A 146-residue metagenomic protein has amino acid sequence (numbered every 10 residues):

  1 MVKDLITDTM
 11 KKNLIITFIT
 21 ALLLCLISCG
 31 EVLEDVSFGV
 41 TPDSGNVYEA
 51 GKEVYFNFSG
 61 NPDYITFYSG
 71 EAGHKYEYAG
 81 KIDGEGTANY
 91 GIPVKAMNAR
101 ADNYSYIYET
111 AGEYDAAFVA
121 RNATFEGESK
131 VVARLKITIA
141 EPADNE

Functional and structural regions predicted by a protein language model:
M1-C29: Sec-dependent bacterial lipoprotein signal peptides
C29-E146: Extracellular/lumenal mature domains of secreted and surface-exposed proteins
